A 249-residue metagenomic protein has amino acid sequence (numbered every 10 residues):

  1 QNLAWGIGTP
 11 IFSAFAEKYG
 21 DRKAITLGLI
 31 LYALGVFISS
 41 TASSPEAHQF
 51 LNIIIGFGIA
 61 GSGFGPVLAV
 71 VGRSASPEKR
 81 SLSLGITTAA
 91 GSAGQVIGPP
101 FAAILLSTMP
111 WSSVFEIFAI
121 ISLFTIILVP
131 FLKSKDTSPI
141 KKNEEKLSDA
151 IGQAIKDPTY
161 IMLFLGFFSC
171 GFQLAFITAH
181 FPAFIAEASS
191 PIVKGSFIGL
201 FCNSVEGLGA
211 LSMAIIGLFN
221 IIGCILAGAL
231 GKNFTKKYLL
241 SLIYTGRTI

Functional and structural regions predicted by a protein language model:
N2-P10, Q95-V96, G217-I225: Residue-level signature of mid-helix packing/kink "hotspots" within the transmembrane helices of 12-pass Major
G8-G20, C224-T235: Helix-to-loop junctions at the C-terminal end of transmembrane segments in multipass secondary transporters
I30-S43, R247-I249: C-terminal ends and interior cores of transmembrane alpha-helices in multi-pass membrane transporters/permeases
G35, E46-S62, F168: Hydrophobic core of transmembrane alpha-helices in multi-pass small-molecule transporters, especially MFS/SLC-type
N52-A89: Cytoplasmic helix-loop-helix junction between adjacent transmembrane helices in 12-TM secondary transporters
T87-S134: Helix-loop-helix hairpin linking two adjacent transmembrane segments in secondary transporters
D157-G228: Extracytoplasmic gate region of multi-pass secondary transporters
I216-N220, L226, N233-I249: C-terminal transmembrane helical hairpin of 12-TM major facilitator-type secondary transporters
